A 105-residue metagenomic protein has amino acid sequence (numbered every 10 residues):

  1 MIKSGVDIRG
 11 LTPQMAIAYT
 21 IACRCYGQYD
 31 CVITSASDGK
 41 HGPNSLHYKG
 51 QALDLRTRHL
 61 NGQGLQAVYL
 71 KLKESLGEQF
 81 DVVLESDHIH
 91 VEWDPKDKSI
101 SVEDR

Functional and structural regions predicted by a protein language model:
M1-K3: N-terminal, Lys/Arg- and Ser/Thr-rich interaction peptides
G5-R9, V32, K40-S45, K49-L53 (+1 more regions): Catalytic cores and adjacent binding grooves of peptidoglycan-active enzymes
I8-N44: Extended, low-complexity, intrinsically disordered C-terminal regulatory tails of eukaryotic serine/threonine kinases
